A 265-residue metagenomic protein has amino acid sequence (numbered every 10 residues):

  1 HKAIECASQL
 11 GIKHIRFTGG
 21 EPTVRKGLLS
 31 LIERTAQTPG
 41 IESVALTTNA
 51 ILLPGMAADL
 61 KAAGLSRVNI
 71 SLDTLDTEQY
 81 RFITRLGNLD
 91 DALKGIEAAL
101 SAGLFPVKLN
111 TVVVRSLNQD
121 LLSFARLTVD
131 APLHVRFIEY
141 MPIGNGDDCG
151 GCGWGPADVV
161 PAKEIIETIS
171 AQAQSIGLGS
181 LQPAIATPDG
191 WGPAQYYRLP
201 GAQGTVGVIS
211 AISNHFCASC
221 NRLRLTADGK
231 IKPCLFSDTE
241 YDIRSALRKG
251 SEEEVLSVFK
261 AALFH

Functional and structural regions predicted by a protein language model:
H1-F17, V24-I138: Radical SAM/AdoMet-radical enzyme domain recognition
K2-T18, G250-H265: Short Fe-S-cluster ligation motifs
M141: Short, charge-patterned binding micro-sites
G144-H265: Accessory C-terminal segments flanking Radical SAM cores
